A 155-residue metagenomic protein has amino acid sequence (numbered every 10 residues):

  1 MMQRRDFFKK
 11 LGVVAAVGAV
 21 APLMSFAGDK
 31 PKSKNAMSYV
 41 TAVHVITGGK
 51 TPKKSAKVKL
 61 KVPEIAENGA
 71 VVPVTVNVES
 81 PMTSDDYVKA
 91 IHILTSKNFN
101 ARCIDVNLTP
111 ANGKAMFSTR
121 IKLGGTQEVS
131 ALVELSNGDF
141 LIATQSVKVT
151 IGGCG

Functional and structural regions predicted by a protein language model:
M1-G18: N-terminal secretory signal peptides and thylakoid transit peptides that target proteins across membranes
A21-V58: C-terminal segment of N-terminal export signals and the immediately downstream linker at the start of the mature
K61, P73-P81: Short edge beta-strand/loop segments characteristic of extracellular beta-sandwich folds
A90-L94: Beta-strand signatures of extracellular beta-sandwich domains
F99-K122: An anionic, turn-rich surface loop/hairpin at beta-sheet edges that serves as a generic interaction/coordination patch
G124-E128: Extracellular Ig-like/FN3 beta-sandwich strand-entry sites
S136-I142: Short acidic/polar inter-strand loop motif in beta-rich domains
